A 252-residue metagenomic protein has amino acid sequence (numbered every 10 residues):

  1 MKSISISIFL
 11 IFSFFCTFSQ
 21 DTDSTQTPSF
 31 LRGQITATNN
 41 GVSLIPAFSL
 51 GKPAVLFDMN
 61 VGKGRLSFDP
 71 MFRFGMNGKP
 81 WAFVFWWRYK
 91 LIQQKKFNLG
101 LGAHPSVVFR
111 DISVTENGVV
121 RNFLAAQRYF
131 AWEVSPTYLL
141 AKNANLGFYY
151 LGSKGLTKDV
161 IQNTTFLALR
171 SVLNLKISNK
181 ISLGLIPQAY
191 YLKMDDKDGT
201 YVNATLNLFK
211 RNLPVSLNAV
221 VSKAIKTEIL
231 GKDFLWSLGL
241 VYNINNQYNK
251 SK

Functional and structural regions predicted by a protein language model:
M1-Q26, I244: Bacterial Sec-dependent N-terminal signal peptides
C16, L50-A54: Short secondary-structure boundary/capping elements
T25-S43, F48-G51, R73-L173, N179 (+2 more regions): Outer-membrane pore/translocation modules
P53-A54, W81-A82, G199-V202: Short, surface-exposed coil-to-beta transition loops
V55-K63, S67: Surface-exposed extracellular loop regions of Gram-negative outer-membrane beta-barrel proteins
D58-N60, P136, N207: Short, exposed beta-strand/loop patches in secreted or surface proteins that constitute
D69-M71: Short catalytic-loop micro-motif centered on adjacent basic/acidic residues
F109, I177, I181-K223, E228 (+2 more regions): Outer membrane beta-barrel transmembrane domains
